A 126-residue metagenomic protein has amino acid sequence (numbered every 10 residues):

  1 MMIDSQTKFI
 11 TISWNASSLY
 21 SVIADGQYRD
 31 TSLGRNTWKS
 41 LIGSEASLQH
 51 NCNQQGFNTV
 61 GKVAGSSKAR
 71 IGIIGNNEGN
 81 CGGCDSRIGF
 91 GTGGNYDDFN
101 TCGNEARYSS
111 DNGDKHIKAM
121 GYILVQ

Functional and structural regions predicted by a protein language model:
M1-Q126: Mature extracellular or lumenal effector domains of secreted proteins and single-pass membrane receptors/adhesion
